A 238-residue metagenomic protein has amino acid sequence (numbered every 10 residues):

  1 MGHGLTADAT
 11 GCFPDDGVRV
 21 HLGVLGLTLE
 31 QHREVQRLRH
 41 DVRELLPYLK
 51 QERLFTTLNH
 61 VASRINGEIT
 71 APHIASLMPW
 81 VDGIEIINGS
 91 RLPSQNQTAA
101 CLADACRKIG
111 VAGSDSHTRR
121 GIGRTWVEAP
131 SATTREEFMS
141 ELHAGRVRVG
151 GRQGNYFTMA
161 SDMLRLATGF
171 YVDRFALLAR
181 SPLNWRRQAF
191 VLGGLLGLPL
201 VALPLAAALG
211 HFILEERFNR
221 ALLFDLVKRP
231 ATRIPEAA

Functional and structural regions predicted by a protein language model:
M1-E52, P79, E85-A105, E137: A metal-dependent hydrolase metal-coordination microenvironment
V18-L22, N66-I74, Q95-N96, R119-A132: Histidine/acidic-residue-rich catalytic or RNA/ligand-binding cores of hydrolases and nuclease-related proteins
V24, T56, I84, D115 (+1 more regions): Divalent metal-coordination and catalytic microenvironments
L38, L58-S76, L92: Active-site-proximal loop/helix segments of hydrolase catalytic cores
H40, E44-L45, A100-C101, C106-I109 (+1 more regions): C-terminal functional module detector
F55, D82, I109-V111: Structural motif
H60, D82-G83: Short acidic, glycine-rich surface-loop motifs adjacent to enzyme active sites
V61, S114-S116: Active-site metal-binding loops of divalent metal-dependent hydrolases
